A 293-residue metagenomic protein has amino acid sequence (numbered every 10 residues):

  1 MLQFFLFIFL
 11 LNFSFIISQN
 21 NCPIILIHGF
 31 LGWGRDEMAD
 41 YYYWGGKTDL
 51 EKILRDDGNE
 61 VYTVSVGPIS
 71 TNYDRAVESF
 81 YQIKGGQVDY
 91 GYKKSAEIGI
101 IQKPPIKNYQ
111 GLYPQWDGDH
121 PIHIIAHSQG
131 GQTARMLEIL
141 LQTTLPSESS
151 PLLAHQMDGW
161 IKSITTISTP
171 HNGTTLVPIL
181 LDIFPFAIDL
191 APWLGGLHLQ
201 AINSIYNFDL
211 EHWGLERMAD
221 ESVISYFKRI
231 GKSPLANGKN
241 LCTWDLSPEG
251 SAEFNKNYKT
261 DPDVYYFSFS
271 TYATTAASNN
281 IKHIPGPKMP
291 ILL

Functional and structural regions predicted by a protein language model:
M1-I8: Sec-dependent signal peptide recognition, specifically the positively charged N-region followed immediately by
F13-F15: N-terminal signal peptide c-region/cleavage motif recognized by signal peptidases
S18-I188: N-terminal non-catalytic accessory region
I139, T143-E148, L153-L293: Helical cap/lid subdomain of alpha/beta-hydrolase-fold lipid enzymes that gates access to the catalytic pocket
